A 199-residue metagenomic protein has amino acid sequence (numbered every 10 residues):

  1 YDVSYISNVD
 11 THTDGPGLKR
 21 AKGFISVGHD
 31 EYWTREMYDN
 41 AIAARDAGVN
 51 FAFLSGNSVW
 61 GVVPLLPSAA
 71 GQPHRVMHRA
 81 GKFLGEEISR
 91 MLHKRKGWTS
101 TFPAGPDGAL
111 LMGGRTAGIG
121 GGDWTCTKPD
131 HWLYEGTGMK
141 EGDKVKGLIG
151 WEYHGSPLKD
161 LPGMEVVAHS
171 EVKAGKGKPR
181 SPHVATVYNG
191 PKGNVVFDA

Functional and structural regions predicted by a protein language model:
Y1-G17: Aromatic-Pro/Gly-enriched surface loop or interdomain linker that acts as a lid/target-recognition segment
D2-S4, K22-I25, G48-A52, G193-A199: Beta-sheet entry/capping signal
V9, D30, N57-W60, V172 (+1 more regions): Short loop/turn segments at secondary-structure transitions that flank enzyme active sites
T11-T13, E31-R35, A174-K178: Acidic-and-aromatic substrate-binding clefts and catalytic sites of carbohydrate-active enzymes
L18-P64: Short alpha-beta junction capping motif
G61-K178: An acidic, glycine-rich "communication" segment
M164, N189-V196: Beta-strand-turn-beta hairpins that frame and shape the catalytic cleft of phosphate-ester-processing enzymes
R180-P191: Short, surface-exposed beta-strand/loop micro-motifs that present aromatic residues
